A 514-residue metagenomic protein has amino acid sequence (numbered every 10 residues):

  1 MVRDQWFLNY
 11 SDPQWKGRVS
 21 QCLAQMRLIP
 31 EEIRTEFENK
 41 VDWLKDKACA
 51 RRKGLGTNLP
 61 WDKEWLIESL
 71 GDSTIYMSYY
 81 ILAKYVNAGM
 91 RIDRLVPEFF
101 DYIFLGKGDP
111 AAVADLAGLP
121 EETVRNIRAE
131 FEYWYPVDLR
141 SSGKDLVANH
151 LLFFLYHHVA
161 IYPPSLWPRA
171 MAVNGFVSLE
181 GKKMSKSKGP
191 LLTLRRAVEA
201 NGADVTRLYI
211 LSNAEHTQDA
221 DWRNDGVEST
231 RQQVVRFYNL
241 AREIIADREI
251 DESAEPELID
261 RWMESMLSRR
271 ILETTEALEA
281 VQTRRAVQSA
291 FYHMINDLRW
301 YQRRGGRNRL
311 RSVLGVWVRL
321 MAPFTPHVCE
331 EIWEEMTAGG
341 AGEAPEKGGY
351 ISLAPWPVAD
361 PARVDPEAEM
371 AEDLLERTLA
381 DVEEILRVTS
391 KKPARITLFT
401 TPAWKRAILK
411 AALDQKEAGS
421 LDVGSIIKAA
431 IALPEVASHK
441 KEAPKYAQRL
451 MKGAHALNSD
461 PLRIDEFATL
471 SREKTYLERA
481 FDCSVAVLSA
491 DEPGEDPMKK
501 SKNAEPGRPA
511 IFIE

Functional and structural regions predicted by a protein language model:
M1-D247, M263-R303, L310-M321: Structured secondary-structure scaffolds
M1-Y10, V227-D247, V318-A344, S484-P509 (+1 more regions): Structured, non-catalytic alpha/beta "coupling" segments that mediate domain-domain communication and provide generic
Y80, E331-I332, A407-A412: A short acidic (Asp/Glu
I161, A200, F324, E335-M336 (+1 more regions): Alpha-helical structural context
G202, Q282, T325, D365 (+1 more regions): Short, solvent-exposed helix-helix connector turns and helix-capping sites enriched in acidic/polar residues
N224, E228, G340-E514: C-terminal low-complexity, glycine/proline- and small-hydrophobic-enriched intrinsically disordered tails that act as
I250-T275, Q288-D381, F399: Acidic, turn-prone loop/beta-hairpin segments
